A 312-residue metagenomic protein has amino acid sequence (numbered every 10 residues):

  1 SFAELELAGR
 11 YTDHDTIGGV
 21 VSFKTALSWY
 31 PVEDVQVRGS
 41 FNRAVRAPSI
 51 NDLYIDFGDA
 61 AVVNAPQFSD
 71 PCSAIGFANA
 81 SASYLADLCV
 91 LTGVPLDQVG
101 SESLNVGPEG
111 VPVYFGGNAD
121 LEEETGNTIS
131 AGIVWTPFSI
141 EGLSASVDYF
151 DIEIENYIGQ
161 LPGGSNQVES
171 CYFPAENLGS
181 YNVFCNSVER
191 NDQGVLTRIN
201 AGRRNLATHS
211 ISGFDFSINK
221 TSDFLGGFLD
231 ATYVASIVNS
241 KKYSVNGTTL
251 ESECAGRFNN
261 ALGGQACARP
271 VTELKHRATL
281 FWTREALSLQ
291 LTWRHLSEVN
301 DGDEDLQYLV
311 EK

Functional and structural regions predicted by a protein language model:
S1, Y11, L27-W29, R43 (+4 more regions): Residue-level signature of outer-membrane beta-barrel architecture
S1-V32, G126-S130, S288-R294: Surface-exposed extracellular loop regions of Gram-negative outer-membrane beta-barrel proteins
F2, V99-G110, C185-V195: Active-site-adjacent bridging/hinge elements
E4, A26, Y30, Q36 (+4 more regions): Membrane-spanning beta-strand positions in outer-membrane beta-barrel proteins
T16-V20, Q36-V37, R46-D52, D59-V63 (+4 more regions): Outer-membrane beta-barrel proteins
I50-A145, I199-F214, F224, R269-E273: Outer-membrane beta-barrel signature, preferentially recognizing the C-terminal barrel domain of Gram-negative
S144-D303: Gram-negative outer-membrane beta-barrel transporters
E304-K312: Short, intrinsically disordered, charge-balanced linker/junction segments flanking boundaries in proteins
